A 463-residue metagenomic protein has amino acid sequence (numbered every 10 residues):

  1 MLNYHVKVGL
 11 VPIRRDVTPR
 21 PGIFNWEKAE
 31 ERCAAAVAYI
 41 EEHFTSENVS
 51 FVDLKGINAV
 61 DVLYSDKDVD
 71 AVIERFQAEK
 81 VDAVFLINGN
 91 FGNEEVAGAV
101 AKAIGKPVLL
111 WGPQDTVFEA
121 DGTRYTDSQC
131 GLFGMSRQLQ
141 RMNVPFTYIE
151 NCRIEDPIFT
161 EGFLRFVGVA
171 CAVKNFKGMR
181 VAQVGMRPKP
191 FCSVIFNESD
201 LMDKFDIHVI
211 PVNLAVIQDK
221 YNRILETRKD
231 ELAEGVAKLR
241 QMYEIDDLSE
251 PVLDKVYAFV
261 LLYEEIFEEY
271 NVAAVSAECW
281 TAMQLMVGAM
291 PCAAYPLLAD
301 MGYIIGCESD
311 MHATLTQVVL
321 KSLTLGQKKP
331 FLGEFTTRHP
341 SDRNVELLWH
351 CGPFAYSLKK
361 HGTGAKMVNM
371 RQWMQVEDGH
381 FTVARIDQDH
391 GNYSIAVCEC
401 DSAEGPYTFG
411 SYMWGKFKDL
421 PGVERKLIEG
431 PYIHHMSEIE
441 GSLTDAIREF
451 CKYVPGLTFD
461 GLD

Functional and structural regions predicted by a protein language model:
M1-D61, S193-M242: N-terminal glycine-rich anion-binding loop in soluble enzyme alpha/beta folds
E31-A34, R371-D463: Extended hydrophobic packing segments that form well-structured cores
V52-L54, A59-I87, G92-K102, L225-Y270: N-terminal small/polar loop signature for handling phosphorylated ligands or for N-terminal nucleophile
V60-K177, R343-E346: Cofactor- and metal-binding active-site motifs of prokaryotic enzymes that mediate redox/radical or nucleophilic
G98-L109, D200-M202, A289-A299: Short, surface-exposed basic-aromatic patches at helix termini and helix-loop junctions that form
F133, R137, P251-F267, N271-M311 (+2 more regions): Catalytic alpha/beta core domains of metabolic enzymes, predominantly
P145, A299-T408: C-terminal catalytic subdomain
P157, V167-G288: A charged, amphipathic alpha-helical module
